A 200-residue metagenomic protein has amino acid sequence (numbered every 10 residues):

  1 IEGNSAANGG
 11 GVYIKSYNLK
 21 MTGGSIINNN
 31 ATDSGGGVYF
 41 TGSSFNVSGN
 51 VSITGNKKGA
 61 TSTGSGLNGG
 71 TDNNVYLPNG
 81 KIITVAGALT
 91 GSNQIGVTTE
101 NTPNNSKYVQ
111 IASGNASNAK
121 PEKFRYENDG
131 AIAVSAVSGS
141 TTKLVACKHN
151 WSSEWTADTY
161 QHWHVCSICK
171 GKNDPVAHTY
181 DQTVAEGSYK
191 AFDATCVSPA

Functional and structural regions predicted by a protein language model:
I1-G3, N18-N30, N46-G55, A86-L89: Right-handed parallel beta-helix
S5-I14, N30-Y39, T61-G80: Extracellular beta-strand/beta-solenoid scaffold signature
A6-N8, A31-G36, T41-S43, T159-W163 (+1 more regions): Short, solvent-exposed linear patches
A7, D33, G55-T63, I95-E100 (+2 more regions): Short, tandemly repeated low-complexity microdomains enriched for cysteine and small residues
M21, S48-V51, S138-G139, V165-C169: Short, solvent-exposed coil/turn segments at beta-strand boundaries
G23, C147-A200: Thrombospondin type-1
S48-N50, N56, S62-N150: Extracellular/surface-exposed low-complexity segments
